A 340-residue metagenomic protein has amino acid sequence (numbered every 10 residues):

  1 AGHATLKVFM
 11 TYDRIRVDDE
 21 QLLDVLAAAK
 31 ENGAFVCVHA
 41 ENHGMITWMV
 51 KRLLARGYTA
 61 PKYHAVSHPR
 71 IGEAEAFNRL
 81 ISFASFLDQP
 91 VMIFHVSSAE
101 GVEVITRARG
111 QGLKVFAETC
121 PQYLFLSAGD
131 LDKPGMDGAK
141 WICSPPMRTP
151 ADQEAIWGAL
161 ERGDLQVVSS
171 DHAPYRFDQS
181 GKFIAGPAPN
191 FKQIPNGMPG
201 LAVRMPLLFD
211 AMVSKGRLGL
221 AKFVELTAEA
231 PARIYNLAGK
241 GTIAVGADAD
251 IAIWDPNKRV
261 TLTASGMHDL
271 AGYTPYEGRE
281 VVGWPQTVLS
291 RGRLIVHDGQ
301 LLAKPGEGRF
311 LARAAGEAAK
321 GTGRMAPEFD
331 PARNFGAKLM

Functional and structural regions predicted by a protein language model:
A1-V168, A173: Histidine/acidic residue-rich metal-binding segments in metalloenzymes
D13-D18, Q179-S180, A264: Glycine/threonine-rich flexible loop motifs
T59-D88, G138-W141, V167, P174-N257: His/Asp/Glu-enriched, well-ordered alpha-helical/loop segment that forms or immediately abuts the divalent-metal
F125, D178, H297-D298: Short helix/loop capping segments that flank catalytic or ligand/cofactor-binding pockets
G138-S144, L270-E280, E328: Surface-exposed acidic, glycine/proline-enriched linker/cap segments that occur as 15-30-residue helix-coil
L160, M205-L208, K222-T227, D269 (+3 more regions): Active-site "cap" helix and flanking loop/linker of ATP-utilizing ligase/carboxylase catalytic domains
K182-N190, N196, V245-L311: C-terminal cap of metal-dependent C-N hydrolases
D298-M340: Intein/HINT protein-splicing elements and their conserved insertion hotspots or analogous self-processing inserts
